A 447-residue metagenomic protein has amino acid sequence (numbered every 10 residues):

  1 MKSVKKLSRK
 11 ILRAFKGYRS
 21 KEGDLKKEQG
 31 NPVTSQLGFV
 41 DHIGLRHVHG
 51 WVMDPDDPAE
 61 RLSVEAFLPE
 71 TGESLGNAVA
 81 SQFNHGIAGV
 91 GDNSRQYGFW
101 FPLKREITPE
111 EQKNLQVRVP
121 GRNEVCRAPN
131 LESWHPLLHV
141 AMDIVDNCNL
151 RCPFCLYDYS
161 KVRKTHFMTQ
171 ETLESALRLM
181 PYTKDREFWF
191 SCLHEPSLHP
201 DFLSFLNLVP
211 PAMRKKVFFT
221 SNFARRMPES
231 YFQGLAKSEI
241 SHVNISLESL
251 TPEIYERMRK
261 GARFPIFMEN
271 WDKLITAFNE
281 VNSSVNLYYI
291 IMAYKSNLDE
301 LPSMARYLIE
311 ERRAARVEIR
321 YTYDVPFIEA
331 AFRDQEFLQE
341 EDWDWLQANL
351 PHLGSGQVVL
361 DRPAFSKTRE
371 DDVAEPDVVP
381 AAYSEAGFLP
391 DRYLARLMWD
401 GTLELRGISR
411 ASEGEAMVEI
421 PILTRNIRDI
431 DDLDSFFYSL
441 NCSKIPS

Functional and structural regions predicted by a protein language model:
K5-S8, L12-R19, L177, M268 (+3 more regions): Residue-level detector of alpha-helical secondary structure
K10, G17-L138: Basic, ligand-binding patches in group-transfer machinery, especially extracytoplasmic/periplasmic segments
R46, P196, N222-M227, S249 (+1 more regions): Short beta->alpha connector loops
E110-E111, Y182-K184, E280-N286: Short helix-terminating capping/connector loops at secondary-structure junctions
R118-A141, Y182, S366, V378-A381 (+1 more regions): N-terminal [4Fe-4S]-dependent radical SAM core
H139-E171: Canonical Radical SAM [4Fe-4S] cluster-binding loop centered on the CxxxCxxC motif and its immediate flanking residues
D143, R163, M168, L206-N207 (+2 more regions): Radical SAM enzyme [4Fe-4S]-AdoMet core and its adjacent flexible, acidic and glycine-rich loops/tails across
V162-F218, R225-S238: Conserved Radical SAM active-site core
